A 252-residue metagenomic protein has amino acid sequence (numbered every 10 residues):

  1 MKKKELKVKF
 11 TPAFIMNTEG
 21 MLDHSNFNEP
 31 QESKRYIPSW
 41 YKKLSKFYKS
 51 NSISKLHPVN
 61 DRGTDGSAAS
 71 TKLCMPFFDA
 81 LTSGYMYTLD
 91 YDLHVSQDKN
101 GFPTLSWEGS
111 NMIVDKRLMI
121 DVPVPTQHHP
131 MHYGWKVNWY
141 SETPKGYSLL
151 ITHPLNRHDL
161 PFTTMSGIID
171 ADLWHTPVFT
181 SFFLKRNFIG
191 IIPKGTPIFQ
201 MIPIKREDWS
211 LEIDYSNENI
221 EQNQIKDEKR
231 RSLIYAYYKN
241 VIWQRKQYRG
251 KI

Functional and structural regions predicted by a protein language model:
M1-P177, S181-I252: Non-catalytic terminal segments and appended small domains
